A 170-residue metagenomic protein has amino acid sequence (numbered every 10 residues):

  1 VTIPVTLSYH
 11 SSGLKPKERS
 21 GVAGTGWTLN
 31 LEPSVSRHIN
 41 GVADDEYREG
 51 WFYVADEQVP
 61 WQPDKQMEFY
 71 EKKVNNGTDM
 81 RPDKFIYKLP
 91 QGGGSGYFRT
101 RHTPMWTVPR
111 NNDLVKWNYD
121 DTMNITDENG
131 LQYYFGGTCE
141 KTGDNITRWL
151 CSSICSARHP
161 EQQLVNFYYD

Functional and structural regions predicted by a protein language model:
V1-S152, S156-H159: Long, intrinsically disordered, low-complexity, charged/polar and glycine-rich segments
Q162: Conserved binding/catalytic microenvironments
N166-D170: Solenoidal tandem-repeat scaffolds enriched in leucines and small polar residues
